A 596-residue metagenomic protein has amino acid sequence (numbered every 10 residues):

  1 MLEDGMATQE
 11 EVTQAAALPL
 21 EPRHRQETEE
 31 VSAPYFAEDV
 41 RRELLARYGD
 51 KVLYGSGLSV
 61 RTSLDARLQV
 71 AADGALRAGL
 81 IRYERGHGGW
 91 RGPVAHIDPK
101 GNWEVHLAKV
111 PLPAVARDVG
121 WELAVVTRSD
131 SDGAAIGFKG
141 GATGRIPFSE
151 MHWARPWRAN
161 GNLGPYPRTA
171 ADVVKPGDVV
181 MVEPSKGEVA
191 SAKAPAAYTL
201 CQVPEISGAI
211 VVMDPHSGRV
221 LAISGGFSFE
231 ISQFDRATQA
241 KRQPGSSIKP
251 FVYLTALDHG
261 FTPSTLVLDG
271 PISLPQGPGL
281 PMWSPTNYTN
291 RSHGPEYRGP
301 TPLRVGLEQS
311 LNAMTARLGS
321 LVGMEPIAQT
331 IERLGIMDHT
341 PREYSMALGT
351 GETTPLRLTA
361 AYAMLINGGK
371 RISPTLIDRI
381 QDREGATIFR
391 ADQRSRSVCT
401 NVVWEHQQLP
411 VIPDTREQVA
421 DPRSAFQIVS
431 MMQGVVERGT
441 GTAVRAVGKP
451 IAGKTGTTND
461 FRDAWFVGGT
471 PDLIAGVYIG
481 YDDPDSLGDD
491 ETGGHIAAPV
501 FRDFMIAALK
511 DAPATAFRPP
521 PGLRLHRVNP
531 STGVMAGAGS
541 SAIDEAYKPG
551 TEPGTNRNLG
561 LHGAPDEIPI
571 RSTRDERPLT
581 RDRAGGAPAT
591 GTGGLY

Functional and structural regions predicted by a protein language model:
M1, A72, S131, S217-G218 (+7 more regions): Active-site SXXK
L2-G140, L318-G319, Q329-R333, M337-H339 (+2 more regions): Non-catalytic, structured segments within soluble enzyme domains
E21-Q26, D98-K109, R128-D132, K139-G141 (+5 more regions): Soluble, non-transmembrane domains of envelope/secretory-pathway proteins that act on or interact with carbohydrate
T28-V31, H216, F261-I327, R371 (+2 more regions): Conserved catalytic neighborhood of penicillin-recognizing serine enzymes
P34-V52, G208-Q243, L254-T255, L365-I366 (+4 more regions): Active-site beta-strand/loop architecture of penicillin-binding DD-peptidases
A46-V52, R61-T62, A316-S320, T350-E352 (+3 more regions): Penicillin-binding protein/beta-lactamase superfamily catalytic region
G79-R91, L112-E122, Y166-D214, T301-L307 (+1 more regions): Beta-lactamase-like hydrolase cores
E122-F138, G144, Q202-E230, G270 (+2 more regions): A short, well-structured edge-of-sheet supersecondary motif
